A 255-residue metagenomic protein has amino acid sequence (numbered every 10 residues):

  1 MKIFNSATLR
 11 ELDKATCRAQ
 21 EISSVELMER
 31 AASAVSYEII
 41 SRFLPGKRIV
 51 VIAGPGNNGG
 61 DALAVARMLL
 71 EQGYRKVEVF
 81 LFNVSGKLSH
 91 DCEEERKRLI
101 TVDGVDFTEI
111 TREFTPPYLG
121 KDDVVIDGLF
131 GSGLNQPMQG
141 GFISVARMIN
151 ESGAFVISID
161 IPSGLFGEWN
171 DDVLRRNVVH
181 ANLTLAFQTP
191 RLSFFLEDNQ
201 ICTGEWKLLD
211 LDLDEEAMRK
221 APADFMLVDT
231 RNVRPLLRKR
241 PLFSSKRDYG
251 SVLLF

Functional and structural regions predicted by a protein language model:
M1-A53, V233, F255: An N-terminal, well-structured beta->alpha segment
M1-F4, D122-F255: YjeF_N-associated NAD(P)HX repair module
I3-S6, I22-V25, E29, S33 (+8 more regions): Electropositive phosphate-/nucleotide-binding environments in soluble metabolic enzymes
A7-E11, R67-L70, Y118, L237-R240: Short hydrophobic/aromatic-rich motifs at helix boundaries and adjacent loops
L9, L69, V79, L185 (+1 more regions): Generic structural hydrophobic/aromatic packing signal, biased to beta-strands
A19-E26, K47, R96-I100, P222-D229: Acidic/glycine-enriched edge-of-secondary-structure segments
S36-L129, P137-I159: Nucleotide and nucleotide-moiety/phosphate-recognizing core
